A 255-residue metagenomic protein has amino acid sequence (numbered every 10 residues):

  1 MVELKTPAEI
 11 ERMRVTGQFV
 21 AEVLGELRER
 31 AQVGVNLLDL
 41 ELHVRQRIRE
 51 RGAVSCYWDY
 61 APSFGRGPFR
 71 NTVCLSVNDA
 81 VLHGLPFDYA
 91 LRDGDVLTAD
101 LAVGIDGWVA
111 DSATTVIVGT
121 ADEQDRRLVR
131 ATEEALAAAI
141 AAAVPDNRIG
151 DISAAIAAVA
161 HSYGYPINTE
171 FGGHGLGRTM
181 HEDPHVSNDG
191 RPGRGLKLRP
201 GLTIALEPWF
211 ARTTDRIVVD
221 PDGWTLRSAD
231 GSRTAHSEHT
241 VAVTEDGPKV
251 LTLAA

Functional and structural regions predicted by a protein language model:
M1-A255: Active-site neighborhoods and metal-handling regions in enzymes and metal-associated proteins
